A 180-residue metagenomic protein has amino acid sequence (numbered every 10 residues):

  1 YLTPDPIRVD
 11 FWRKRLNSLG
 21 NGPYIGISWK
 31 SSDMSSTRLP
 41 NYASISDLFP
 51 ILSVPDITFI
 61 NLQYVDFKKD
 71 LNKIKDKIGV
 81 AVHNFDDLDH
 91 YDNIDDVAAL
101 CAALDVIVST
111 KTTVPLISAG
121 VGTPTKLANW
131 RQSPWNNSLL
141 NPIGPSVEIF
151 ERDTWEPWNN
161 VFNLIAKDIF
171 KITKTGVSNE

Functional and structural regions predicted by a protein language model:
Y1-E180: Catalytic machinery of carbohydrate-active enzymes, primarily nucleotide-sugar-dependent glycosyltransferases
